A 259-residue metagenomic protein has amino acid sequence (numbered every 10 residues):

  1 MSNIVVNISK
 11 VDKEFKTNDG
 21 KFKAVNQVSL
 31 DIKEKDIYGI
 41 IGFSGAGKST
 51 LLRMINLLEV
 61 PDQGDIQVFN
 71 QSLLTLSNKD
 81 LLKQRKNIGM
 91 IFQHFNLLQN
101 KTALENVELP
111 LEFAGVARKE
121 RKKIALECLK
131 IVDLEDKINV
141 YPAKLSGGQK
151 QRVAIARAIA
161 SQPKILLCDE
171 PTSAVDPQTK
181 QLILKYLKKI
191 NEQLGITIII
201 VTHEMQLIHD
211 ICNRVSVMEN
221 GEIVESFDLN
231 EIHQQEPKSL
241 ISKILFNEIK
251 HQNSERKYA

Functional and structural regions predicted by a protein language model:
N56: Helix-to-loop junction immediately C-terminal to a conserved catalytic motif
Y141-L145, Q149: Conserved ABC ATPase signature
A160-K164: A short, proline-enriched helix->beta-strand linker immediately N-terminal to the Walker B motif in ABC-type P-loop
L166-D169: Catalytic Walker B motif of ABC-type/P-loop ATPase nucleotide-binding domains
P177-T179: Helix N-cap at the start of a conserved alpha-helix in ABC-type nucleotide-binding domains
T202-H203: H-loop/switch region of ABC-family ATPase nucleotide-binding domains
E222-F246: Conserved beta-strand-loop-alpha-helix hinge in the C-terminal portion of ABC ATPase nucleotide-binding domains
